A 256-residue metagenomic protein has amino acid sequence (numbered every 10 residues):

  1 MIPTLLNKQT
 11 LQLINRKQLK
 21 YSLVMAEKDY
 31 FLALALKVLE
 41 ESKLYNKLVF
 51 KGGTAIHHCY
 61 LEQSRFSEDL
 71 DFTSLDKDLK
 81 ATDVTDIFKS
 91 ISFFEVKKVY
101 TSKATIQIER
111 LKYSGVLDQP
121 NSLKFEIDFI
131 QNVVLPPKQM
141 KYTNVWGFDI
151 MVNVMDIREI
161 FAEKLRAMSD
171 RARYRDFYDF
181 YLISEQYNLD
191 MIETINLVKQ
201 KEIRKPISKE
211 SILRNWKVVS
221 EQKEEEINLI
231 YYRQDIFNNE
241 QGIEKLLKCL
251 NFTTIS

Functional and structural regions predicted by a protein language model:
M1-L48, H58-S64, E68-L70, L75-S256: Structured mid-to-C-terminal alpha-helical surface segments
F50-T54: Glycine-rich beta-strand-to-loop/alpha-helix junction loops that act as flexible
